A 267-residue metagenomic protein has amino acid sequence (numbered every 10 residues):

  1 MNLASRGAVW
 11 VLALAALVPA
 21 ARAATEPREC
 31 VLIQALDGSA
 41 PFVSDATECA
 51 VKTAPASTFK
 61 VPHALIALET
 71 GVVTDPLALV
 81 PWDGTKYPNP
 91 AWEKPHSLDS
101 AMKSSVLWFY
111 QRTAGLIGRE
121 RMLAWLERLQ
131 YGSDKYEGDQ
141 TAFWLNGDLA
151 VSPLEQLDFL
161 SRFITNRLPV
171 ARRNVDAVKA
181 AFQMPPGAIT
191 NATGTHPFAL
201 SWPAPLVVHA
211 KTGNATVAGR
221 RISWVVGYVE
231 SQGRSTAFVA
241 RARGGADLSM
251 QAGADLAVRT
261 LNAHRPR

Functional and structural regions predicted by a protein language model:
A8-V18: Bacterial N-terminal signal peptides
R22-T47, G227-E230: A short, well-structured edge-of-sheet supersecondary motif
S44-A50, K94-P95, K103-Y110, E137-W144 (+2 more regions): Flexible glycine/proline-enriched surface loops and loop-helix/loop-strand junctions
E48, K52, G115-E120, I164-P197 (+1 more regions): Structured C-terminal helix/loop/strand segments within mature extracytoplasmic catalytic/sensor domains
K52-P76, A101, F238: Active-site SXXK
E69-G84, V170-V175: Short, well-structured active-site flanking segments
P76-M122, L149-P153: Conserved catalytic neighborhood of penicillin-recognizing serine enzymes
R112-R167: Mid-domain, small-residue-enriched loop/turn segments at the edges of structured enzyme/sensor domains
